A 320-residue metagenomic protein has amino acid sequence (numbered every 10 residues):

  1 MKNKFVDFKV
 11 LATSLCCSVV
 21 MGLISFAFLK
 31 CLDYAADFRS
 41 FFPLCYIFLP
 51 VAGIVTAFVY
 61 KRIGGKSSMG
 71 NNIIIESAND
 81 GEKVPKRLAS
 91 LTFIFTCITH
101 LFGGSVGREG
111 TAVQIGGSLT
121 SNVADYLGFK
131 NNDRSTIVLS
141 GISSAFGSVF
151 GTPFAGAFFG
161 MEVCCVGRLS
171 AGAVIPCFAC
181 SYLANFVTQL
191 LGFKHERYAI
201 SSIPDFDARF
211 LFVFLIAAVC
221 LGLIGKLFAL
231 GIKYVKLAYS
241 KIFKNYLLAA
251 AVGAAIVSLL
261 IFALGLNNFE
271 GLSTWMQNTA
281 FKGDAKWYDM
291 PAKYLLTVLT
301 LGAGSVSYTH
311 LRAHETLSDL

Functional and structural regions predicted by a protein language model:
M1-S318: Alpha-helical transmembrane segments and immediately membrane-proximal extracytoplasmic
